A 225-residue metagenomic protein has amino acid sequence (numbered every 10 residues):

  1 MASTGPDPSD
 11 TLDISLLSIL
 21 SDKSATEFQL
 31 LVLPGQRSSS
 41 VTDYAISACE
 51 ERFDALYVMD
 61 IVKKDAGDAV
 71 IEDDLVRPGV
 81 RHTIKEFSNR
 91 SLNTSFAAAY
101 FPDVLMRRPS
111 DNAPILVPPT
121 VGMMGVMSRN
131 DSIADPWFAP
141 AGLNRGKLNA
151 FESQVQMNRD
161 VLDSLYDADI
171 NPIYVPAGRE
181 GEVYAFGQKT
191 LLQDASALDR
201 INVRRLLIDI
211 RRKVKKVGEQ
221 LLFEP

Functional and structural regions predicted by a protein language model:
M1-D10: Long, low-complexity, polar/charged, intrinsically disordered or flexibly structured peripheral segments
T11-P225: Structured, hydrophobic secondary-structure cores that serve as assembly/anchoring elements
